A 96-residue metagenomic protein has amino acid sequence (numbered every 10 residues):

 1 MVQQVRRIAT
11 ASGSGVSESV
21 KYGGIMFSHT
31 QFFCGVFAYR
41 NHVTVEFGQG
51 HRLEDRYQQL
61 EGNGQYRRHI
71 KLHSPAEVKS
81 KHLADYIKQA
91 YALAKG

Functional and structural regions predicted by a protein language model:
M1-G96: Charge-dense, helix-prone N-terminal extensions
